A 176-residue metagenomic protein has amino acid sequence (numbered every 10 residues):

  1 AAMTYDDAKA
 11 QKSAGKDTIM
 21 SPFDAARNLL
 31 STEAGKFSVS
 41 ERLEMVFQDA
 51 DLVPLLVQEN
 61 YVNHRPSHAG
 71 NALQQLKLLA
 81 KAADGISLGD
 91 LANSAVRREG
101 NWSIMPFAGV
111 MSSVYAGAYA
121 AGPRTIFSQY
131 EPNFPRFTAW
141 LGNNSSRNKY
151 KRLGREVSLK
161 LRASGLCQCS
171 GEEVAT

Functional and structural regions predicted by a protein language model:
A2-T176: C-terminal alpha-helical interaction modules of replication/initiation AAA+ assemblies
